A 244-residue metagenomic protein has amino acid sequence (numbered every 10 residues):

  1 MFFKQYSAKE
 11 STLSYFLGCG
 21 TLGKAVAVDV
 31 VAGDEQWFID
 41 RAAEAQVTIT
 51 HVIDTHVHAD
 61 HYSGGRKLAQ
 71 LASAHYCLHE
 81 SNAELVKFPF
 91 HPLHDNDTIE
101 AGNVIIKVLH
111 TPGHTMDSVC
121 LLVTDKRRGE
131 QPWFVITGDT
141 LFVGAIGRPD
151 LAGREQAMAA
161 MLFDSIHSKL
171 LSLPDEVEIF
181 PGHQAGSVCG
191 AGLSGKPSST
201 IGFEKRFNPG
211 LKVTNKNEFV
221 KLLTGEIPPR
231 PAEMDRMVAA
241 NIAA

Functional and structural regions predicted by a protein language model:
M1-T48, L121-G138, G144: Conserved beta-strand hairpin/beta-sheet module of binuclear metal-dependent hydrolase folds, prominently
L17, D29, H56, L68 (+7 more regions): Divalent metal-coordination and catalytic microenvironments
A27-V30, T48-H58, C77-E80, H110-G113 (+3 more regions): Active-site neighborhood of phospho(di)ester-bond hydrolases with catalytic His/Asp-centered motifs
D34, V57-Y62, A83-V86, M116-D117 (+2 more regions): Active-site environment of divalent metal-dependent phosphoester hydrolases
D34-C77: Active-site metal-binding motif and surrounding structural segment of the metallo-beta-lactamase
N82, F88-I146: Active-site-adjacent scaffolding segments
R128-G129, W133-F134, G144, Q156-A244: Divalent-metal (often Zn2+) His-rich catalytic cores of metallo-beta-lactamase-fold enzymes
P149-Q156: Short glycine-enriched, charge-decorated loop/helix-capping segments at active-site entrances that position
